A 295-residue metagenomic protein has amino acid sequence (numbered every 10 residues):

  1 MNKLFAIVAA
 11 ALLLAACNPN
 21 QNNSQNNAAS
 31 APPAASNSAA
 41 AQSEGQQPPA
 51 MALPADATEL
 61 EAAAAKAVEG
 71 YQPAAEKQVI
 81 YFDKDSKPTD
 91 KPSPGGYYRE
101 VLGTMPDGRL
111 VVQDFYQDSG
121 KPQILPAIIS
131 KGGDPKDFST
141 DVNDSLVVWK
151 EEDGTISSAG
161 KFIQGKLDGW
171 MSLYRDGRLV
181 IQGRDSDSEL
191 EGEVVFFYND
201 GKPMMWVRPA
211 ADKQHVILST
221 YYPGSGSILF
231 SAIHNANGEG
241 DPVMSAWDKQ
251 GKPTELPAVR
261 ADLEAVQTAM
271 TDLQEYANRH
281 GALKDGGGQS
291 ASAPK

Functional and structural regions predicted by a protein language model:
N2-V8: Sec-dependent signal peptide recognition, specifically the positively charged N-region followed immediately by
C17-K295: Glycine/tyrosine- and acidic-biased, solvent-exposed loop/turn segments at the edges of beta-strands
